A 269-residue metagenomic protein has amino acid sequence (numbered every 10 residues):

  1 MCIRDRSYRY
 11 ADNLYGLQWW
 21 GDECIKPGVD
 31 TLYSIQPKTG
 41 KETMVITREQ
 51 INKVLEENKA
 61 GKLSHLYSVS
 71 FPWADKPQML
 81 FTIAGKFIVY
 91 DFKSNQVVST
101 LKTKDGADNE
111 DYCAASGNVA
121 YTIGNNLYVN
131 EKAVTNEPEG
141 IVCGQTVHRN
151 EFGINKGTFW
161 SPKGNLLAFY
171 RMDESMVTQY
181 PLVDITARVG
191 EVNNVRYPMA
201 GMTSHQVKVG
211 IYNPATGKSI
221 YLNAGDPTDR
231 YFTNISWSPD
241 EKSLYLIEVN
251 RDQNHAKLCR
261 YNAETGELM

Functional and structural regions predicted by a protein language model:
I3-M269: Beta-propeller folds
